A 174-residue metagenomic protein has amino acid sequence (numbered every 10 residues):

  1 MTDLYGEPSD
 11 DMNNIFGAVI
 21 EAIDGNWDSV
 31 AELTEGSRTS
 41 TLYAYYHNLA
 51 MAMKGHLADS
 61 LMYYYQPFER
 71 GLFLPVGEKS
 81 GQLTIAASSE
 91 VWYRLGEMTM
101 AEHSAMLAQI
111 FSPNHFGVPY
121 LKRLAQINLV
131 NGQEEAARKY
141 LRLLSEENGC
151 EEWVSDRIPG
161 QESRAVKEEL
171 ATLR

Functional and structural regions predicted by a protein language model:
T2-R174: Soluble catalytic regions of membrane-associated enzymes that act on cell-envelope and secretory-pathway components
